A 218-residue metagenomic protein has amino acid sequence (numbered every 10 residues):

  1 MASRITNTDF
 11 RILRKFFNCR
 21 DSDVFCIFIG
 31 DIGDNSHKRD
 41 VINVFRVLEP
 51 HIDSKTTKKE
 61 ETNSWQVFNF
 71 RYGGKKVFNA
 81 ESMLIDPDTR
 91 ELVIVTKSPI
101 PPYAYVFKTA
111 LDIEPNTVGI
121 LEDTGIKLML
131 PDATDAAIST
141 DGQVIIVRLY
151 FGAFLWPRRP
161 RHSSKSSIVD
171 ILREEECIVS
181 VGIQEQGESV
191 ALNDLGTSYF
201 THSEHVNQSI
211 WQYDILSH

Functional and structural regions predicted by a protein language model:
M1-H218: Sequence/structural signature of beta-propeller domains
